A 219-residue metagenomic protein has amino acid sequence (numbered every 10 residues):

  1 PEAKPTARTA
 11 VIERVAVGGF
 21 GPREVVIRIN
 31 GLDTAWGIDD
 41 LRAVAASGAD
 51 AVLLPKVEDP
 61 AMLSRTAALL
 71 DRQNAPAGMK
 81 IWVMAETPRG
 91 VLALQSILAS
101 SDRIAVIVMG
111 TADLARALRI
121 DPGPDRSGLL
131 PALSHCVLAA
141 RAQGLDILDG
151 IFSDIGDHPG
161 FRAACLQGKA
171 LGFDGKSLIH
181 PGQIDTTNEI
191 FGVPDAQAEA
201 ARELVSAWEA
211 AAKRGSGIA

Functional and structural regions predicted by a protein language model:
P1-A219: Expand to "…catalyze enediolate/carbanion chemistry for C-C bond making/breaking, isomerization, decarboxylation
